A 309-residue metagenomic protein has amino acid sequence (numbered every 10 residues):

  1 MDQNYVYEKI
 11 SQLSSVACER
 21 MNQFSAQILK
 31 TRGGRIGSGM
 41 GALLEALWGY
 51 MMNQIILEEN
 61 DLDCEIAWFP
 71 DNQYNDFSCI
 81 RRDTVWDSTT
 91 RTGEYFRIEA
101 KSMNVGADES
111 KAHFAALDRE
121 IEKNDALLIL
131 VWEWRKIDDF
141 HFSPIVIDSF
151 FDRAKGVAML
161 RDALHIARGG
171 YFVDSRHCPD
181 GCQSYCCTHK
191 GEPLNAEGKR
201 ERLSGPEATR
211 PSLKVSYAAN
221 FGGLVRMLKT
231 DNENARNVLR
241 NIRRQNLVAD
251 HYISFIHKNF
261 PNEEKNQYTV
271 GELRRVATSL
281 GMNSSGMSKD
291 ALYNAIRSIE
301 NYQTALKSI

Functional and structural regions predicted by a protein language model:
M1-Q73, C79-F96, S102-N262, L306-I309: Nucleic-acid endonuclease domains
P261-I309: Basic helix-extension-helix modules of the SAP/HeH family
